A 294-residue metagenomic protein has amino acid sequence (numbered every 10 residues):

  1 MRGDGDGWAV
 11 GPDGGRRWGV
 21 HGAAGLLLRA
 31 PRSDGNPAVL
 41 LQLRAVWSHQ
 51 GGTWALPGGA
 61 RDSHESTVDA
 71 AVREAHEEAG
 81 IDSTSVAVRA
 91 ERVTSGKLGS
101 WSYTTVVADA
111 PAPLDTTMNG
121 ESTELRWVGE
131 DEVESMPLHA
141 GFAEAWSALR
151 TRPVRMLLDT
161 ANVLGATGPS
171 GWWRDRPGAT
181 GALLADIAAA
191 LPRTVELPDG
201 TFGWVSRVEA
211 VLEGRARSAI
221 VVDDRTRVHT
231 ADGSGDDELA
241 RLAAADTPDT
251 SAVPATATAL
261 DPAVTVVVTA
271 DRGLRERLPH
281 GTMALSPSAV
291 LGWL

Functional and structural regions predicted by a protein language model:
M1-T53, G59-L114, E130-D131: N-terminal leader/linker segments that precede catalytic domains of diphosphate-processing enzymes
H49-G52, L98-G99, T105-M156, L164: Nudix hydrolase/Nudix homology domain
A55-A60, S170-R174: Short glycine-enriched, charge-decorated loop/helix-capping segments at active-site entrances that position
L56, L157-D159: Short hydrophobic beta-strand that contains or immediately precedes a catalytic carboxylate
V88-R92, N119, V154, N162 (+3 more regions): Compositionally biased accessory segments in Actinobacterial proteins
R89, R126-V128, H229, L285: General small-molecule cofactor/ligand-binding pocket signal
G165-L294: Nuclease catalytic cores that cleave nucleic-acid phosphodiester bonds, predominantly acidic two-metal-ion
